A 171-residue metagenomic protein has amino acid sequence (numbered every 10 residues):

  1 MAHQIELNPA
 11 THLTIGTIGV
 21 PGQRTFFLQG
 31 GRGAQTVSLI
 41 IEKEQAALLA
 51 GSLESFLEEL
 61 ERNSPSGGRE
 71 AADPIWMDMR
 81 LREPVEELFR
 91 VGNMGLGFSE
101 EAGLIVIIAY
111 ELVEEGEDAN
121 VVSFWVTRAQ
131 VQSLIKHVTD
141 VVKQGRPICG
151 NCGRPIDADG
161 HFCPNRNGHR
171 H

Functional and structural regions predicted by a protein language model:
M1-A50, S55-E59: The feature marks the first
M1-V20, T25-F26, G67-W125: Intrinsic, low-complexity N-terminal interaction/targeting segments
R24-G30, L49, L53, I105-A109 (+3 more regions): Short, structured motif recognition centered on aromatic/hydrophobic residues
Q29, L60-R62, D73-D78, P84-L88 (+3 more regions): A general structural signal for short secondary-structure boundary/capping elements
T36-I40, L48, S55-W76, E114-E115 (+1 more regions): N-terminal pre-domain and mature-chain start segments
L39-I41, A109-F162: Mixed-charge, glycine-accented linear interaction segment located at domain edges/termini
Q45-A47, G51, G95, S99-L104 (+3 more regions): Short alpha-helical interface patches
C163-H171: Short cysteine/histidine-rich metal-coordination sites, predominantly Zn2+-binding motifs
